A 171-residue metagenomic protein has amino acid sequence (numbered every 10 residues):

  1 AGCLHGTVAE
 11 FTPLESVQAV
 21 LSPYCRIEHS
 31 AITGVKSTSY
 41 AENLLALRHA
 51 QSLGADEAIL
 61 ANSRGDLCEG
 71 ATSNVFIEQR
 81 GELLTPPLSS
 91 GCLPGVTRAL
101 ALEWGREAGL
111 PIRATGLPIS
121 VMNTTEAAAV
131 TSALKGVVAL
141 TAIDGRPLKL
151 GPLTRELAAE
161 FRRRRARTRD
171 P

Functional and structural regions predicted by a protein language model:
A1-P171: Helix-start/capping segments and mature chain N-termini
